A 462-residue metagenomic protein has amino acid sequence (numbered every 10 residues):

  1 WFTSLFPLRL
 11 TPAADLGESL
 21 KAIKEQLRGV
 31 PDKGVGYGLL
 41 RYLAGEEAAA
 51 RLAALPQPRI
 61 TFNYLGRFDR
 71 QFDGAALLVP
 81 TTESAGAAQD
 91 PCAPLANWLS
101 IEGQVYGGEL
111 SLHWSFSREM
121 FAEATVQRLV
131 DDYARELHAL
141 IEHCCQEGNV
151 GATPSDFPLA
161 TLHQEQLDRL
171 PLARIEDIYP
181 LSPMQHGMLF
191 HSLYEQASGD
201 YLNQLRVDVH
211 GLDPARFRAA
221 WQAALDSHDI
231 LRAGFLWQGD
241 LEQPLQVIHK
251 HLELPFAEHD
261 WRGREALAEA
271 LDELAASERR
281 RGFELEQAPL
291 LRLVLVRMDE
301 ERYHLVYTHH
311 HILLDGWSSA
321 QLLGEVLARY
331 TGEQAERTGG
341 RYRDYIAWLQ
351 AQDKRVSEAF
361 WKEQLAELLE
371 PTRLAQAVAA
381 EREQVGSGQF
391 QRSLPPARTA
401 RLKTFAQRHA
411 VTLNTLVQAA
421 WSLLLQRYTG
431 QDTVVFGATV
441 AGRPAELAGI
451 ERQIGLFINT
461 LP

Functional and structural regions predicted by a protein language model:
W1, G17-K21, D90-S111, E147-Y194 (+5 more regions): AMP-binding/adenylate-forming domain of the ANL superfamily
W1-A88, R118-A122, I175, E195-L202 (+7 more regions): His-Asp-centered acyl/peptidyl-transfer active-site segments
W1-F2, V105-G108, Q196-L202, H249-H251 (+4 more regions): Short, flexible turn/loop "capping" segments at secondary-structure junctions
L8-P12, W114-R118, V207-G211, D260-G263 (+2 more regions): Short beta-strand-to-loop capping motifs
G17-A44, N97, M120, I175-L252 (+8 more regions): Acyl-group handoff/entry surfaces in thioester-processing enzymes
R28-V30, L40, A50, L65-A75 (+4 more regions): Flexible, non-catalytic linker and terminal segments flanking ANL/adenylate-forming cores
L110-R118, Y307-T308: Short, well-ordered beta-strand elements
Q146-D168, A266-E273, S277, G324-Q389 (+2 more regions): Non-catalytic, low-complexity flexible loops and terminal extensions
